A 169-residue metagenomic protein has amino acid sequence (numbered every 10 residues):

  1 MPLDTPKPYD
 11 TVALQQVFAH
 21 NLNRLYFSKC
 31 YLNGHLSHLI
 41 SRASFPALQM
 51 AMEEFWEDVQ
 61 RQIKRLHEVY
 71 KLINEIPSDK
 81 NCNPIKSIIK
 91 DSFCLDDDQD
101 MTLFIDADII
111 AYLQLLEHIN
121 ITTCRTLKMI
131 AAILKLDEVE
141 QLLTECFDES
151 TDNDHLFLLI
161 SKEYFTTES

Functional and structural regions predicted by a protein language model:
M1-S169: Amphipathic alpha-helical hairpins
